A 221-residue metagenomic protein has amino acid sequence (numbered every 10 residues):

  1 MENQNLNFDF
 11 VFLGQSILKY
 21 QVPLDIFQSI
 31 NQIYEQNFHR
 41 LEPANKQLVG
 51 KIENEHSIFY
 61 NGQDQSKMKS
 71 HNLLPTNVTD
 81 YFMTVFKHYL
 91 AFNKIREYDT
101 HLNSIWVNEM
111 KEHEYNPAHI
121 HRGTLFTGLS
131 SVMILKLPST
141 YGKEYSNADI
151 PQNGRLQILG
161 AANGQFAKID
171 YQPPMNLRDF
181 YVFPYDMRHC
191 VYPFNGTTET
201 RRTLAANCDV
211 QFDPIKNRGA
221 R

Functional and structural regions predicted by a protein language model:
M1-R96, H113-N116: Non-heme Fe(II)/2-oxoglutarate
G14-S16, H101-N103, T127-L129, T200-R202: Residues at beta-strand starts and edge strands
K94-I105: A short coil-to-beta-strand element that immediately follows conserved catalytic motifs
W106-V182, E199, P214-R218: Catalytic core of non-heme Fe(II) oxygenases with the double-stranded beta-helix
P117-H119, H189-G196: Short beta-strand His + acidic residue motifs that chelate non-heme Fe in jelly-roll/DSBH and cupin folds
F194-L204: Short, compositionally biased
A206-R221: Double-stranded beta-helix
